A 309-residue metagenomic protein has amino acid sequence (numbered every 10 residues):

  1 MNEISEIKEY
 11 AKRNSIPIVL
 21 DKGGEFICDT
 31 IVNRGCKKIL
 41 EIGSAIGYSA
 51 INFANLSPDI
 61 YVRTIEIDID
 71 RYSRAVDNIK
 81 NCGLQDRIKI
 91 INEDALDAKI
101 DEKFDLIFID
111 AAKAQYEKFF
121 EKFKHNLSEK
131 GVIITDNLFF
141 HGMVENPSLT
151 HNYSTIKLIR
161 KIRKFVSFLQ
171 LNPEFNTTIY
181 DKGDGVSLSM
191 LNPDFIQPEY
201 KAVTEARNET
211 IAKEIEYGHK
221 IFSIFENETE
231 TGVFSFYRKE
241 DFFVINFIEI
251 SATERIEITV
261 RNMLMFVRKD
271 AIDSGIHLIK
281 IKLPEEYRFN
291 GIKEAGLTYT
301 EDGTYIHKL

Functional and structural regions predicted by a protein language model:
M1-F108, K113-I134, L138-F195: A short alpha-helical cap/connector motif
K8-A11, D194-E216: Short amphipathic alpha-helix that is part of the acyltransferase structural core
D70-R74, M263, Y287-R288: Conserved short alpha-helix immediately C-terminal to the canonical SAM/SAH-binding motif I of Rossmann-like
S223, T229-Y237, V244-F247: Conserved beta-strand in the GNAT
D241-T253, G303: Conserved acetyl-CoA binding element of GNAT-fold acetyltransferases
I256-K269: Conserved acetyl-CoA-binding loop-helix of GNAT-fold acetyltransferases
A271-P284: Conserved GNAT acetyl-CoA-binding A-motif
P284-D302: Conserved active-site alpha-helix within GNAT-family acetyltransferase domains
